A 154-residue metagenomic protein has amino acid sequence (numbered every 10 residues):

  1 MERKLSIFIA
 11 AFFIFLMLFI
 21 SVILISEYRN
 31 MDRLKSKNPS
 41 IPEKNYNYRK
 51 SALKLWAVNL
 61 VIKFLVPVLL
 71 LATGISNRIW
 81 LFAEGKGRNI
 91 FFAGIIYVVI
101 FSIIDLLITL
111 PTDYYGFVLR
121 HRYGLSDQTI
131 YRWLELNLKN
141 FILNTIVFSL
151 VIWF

Functional and structural regions predicted by a protein language model:
E2-F154: Hydrophobic or amphipathic, alpha-helical segments that drive membrane association/targeting
